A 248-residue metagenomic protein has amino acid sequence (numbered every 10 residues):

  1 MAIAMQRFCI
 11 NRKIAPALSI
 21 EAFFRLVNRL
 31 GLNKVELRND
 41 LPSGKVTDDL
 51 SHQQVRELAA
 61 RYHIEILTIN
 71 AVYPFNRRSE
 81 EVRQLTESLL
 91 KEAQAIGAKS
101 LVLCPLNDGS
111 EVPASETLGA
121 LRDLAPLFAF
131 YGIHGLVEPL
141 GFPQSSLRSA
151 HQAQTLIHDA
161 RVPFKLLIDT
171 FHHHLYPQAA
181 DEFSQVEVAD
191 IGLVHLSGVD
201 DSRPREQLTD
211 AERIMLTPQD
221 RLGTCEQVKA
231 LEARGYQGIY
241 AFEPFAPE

Functional and structural regions predicted by a protein language model:
Q6-R12, V35-L37, I66-A71, L101-L103 (+4 more regions): Hydrophobic faces of well-ordered beta-strands that scaffold small-molecule active sites in alpha/beta enzyme cores
N11-A15, R38-P42, A71-P74, L106-D108 (+4 more regions): Active-site beta-loop-alpha junctions enriched in small/polar residues
I20-D40, I96-G97: Catalytic domains of carbohydrate-active enzymes, especially glycoside hydrolases
E21-R25, L58-R61, E65, F75-K165 (+2 more regions): Active-site acidic/histidine proton-transfer and metal-coordination neighborhood in alpha/beta enzyme cores
L30, A95-I96, A189, R234: Structural motif
V35-L37, P126-R221: Acidic/histidine-rich catalytic cores of soluble enzymes
E36-A59, N107-E111: Glycine-rich, proline-tolerant flexible connector loops at the mouths of alpha/beta enzymes
Q219-A233: A short, acidic, amphipathic alpha-helical segment used as a generic capping/interface helix at domain edges
